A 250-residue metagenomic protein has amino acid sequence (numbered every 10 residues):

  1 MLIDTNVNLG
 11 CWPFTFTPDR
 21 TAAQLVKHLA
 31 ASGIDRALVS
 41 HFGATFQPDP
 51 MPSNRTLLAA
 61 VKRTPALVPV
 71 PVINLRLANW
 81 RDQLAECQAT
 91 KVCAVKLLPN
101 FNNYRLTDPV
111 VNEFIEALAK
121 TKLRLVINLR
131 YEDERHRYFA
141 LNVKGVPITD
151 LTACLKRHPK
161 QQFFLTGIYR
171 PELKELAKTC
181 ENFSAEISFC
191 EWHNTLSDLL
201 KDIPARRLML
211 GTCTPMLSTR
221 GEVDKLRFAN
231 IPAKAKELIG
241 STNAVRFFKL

Functional and structural regions predicted by a protein language model:
M1-N8, F14, P18-R36, A205 (+1 more regions): Mid-to-C-terminal alpha-helical segments outside catalytic/metal-binding sites
L2-T5, L38-H41, V70-V72, K96 (+3 more regions): Active-site neighborhood of phospho(di)ester-bond hydrolases with catalytic His/Asp-centered motifs
N6, L29, L57, C87 (+7 more regions): Conserved, mostly hydrophobic/aromatic
N6-W12, N128, G167: Histidine-centered divalent metal-coordination motifs
C11-T15, T45-Q47, D133-Y138: A short acidic, helix-capping loop that chelates divalent metal ions and anchors anionic groups
D35-R36, P48-I127, Y131-E132: Active-site gating/metal-coordination segments in enzymes
G43-A44, L75, P99-F101, Y131-D133 (+3 more regions): Active-site-proximal loop/turn and secondary-structure-junction residues that shape catalytic pockets, frequently
C93-A94, T107-M209: Catalytic pocket-lining loop regions of alpha/beta-barrel enzymes, especially the amidohydrolase/enolase/GH5 lineages
